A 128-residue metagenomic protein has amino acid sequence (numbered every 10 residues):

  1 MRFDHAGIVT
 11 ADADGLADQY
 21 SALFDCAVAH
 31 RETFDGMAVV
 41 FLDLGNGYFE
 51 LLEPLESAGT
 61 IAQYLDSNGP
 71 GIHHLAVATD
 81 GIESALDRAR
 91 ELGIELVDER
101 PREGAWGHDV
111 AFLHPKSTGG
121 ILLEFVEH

Functional and structural regions predicted by a protein language model:
M1-A17, I72-V77: N-terminal beta-strand motif that seeds the catalytic metal site of vicinal oxygen chelate
F3-D4, S21-F24, V28-A29, T33-G36 (+3 more regions): A cross-kingdom feature marking solvent-exposed beta-strand/loop segments within repeated, beta-rich binding/scaffold
G7-D14, F41-G45, L65-G69: Short, low-complexity cationic-aromatic patches
L16, F24, F49, G59-T60 (+1 more regions): Short loop/beta submotifs within extracellular cysteine-rich repeat domains
L16-S21, L42, A89: Conserved active-site tyrosine of GNAT-family acetyltransferases
F34-F49, P115: C-terminal "cap" of GNAT-fold acetyltransferases
V40-F41, V77, L86-H128: Vicinal oxygen chelate
